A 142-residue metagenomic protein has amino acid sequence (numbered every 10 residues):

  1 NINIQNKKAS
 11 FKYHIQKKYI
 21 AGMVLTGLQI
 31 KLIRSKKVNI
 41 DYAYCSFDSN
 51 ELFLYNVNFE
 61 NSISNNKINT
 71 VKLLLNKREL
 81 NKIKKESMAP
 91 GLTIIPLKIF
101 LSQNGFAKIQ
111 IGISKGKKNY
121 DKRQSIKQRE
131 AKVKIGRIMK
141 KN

Functional and structural regions predicted by a protein language model:
I2, G22, I111-G112, D121: RNA pseudouridine synthases
I2-T93: Ribosome large-subunit tunnel/peptidyl-transferase-proximal elements
A9-F11, G116, K122, A131: Glycine-rich, flexible loop/turn motifs
T26, N76-E79, G105, K127 (+1 more regions): Helical mechanochemical/support elements of P-loop NTPase systems and associated helical scaffolds
Y44, N58, I113-K115, Q124: A short beta-strand motif that forms part of the nucleic acid-binding face of small beta-barrel RNA-binding folds
L73, K122-M139: Flexible glycine-rich active-site/ligand-binding loops centered on an Asp-His dyad
K77-G112, G116-K118: Beta-rich strand-turn-strand
T93-P96, I135-I138, N142: C-terminal low-complexity, charged extensions that often adopt amphipathic alpha-helices
